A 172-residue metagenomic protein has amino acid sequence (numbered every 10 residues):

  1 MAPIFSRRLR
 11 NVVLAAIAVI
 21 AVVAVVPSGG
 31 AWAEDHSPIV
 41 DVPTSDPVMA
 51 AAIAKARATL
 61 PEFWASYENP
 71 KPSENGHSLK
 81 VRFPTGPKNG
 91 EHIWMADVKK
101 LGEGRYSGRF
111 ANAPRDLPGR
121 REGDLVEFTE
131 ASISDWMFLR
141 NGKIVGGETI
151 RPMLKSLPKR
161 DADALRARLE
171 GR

Functional and structural regions predicted by a protein language model:
A2-R8, V19, A24-W94, K99-R172: Mixed-charge, low-complexity intrinsically disordered regions
R10-A15: Sec-dependent signal peptide recognition, specifically the positively charged N-region followed immediately by
